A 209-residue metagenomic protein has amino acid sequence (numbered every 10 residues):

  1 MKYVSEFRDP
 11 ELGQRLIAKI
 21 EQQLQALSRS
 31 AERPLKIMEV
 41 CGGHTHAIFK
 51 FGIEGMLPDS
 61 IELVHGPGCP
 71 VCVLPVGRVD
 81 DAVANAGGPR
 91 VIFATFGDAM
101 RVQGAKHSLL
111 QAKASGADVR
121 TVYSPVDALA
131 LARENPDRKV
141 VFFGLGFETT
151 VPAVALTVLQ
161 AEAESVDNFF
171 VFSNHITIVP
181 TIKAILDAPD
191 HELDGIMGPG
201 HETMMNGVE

Functional and structural regions predicted by a protein language model:
M1-D137, V151, A155, L159 (+5 more regions): Metallocofactor- and cofactor-centric catalytic cores in central/energy metabolism, strongly enriched
V141-F143: Internal active-site segments that recognize and position negatively charged phosphoryl groups and nucleotide moieties
N168: Glycine- and acidic-residue-rich phosphate-binding/metal-coordinating active-site segment common to enzymes that handle
F172-I178, P199-H201: Ligand/cofactor pocket segment of small-molecule handling proteins
E192-E209: A conserved active-site cap/scaffold subdomain adjacent to cofactor or substrate pockets
